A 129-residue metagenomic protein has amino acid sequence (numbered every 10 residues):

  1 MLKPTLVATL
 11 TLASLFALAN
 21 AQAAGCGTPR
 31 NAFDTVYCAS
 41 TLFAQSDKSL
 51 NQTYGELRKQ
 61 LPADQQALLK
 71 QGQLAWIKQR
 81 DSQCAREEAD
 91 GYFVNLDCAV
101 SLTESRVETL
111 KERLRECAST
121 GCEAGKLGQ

Functional and structural regions predicted by a protein language model:
L2, N20-Q129: N-terminal alpha-helical modules
L2-A8: N-terminal leader/capping segments at the start of a protein or of a new domain
A8-A17: Bacterial N-terminal signal peptides
